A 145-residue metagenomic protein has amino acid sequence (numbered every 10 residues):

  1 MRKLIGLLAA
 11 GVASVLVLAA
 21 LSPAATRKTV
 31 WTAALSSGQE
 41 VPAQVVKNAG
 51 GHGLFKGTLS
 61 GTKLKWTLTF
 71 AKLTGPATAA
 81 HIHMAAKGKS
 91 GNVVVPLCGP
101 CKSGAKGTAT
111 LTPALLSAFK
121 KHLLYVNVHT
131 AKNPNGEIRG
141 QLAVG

Functional and structural regions predicted by a protein language model:
K3-G6, G11-A80, M84-G145: Metal-centered catalytic cores of metalloenzymes
